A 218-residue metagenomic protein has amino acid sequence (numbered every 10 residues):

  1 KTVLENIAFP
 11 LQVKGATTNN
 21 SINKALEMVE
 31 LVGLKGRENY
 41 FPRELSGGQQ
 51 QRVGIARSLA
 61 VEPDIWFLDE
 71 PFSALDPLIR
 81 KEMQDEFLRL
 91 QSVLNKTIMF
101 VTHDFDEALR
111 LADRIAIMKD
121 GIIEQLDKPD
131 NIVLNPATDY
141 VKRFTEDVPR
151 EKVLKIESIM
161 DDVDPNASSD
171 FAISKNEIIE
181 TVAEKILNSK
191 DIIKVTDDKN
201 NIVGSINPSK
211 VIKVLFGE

Functional and structural regions predicted by a protein language model:
Q12, N19-R37: Conserved ABC ATPase "signature" region
F41-L45, Q49: Conserved ABC ATPase signature
A60-D64: A short, proline-enriched helix->beta-strand linker immediately N-terminal to the Walker B motif in ABC-type P-loop
W66-D69: Catalytic Walker B motif of ABC-type/P-loop ATPase nucleotide-binding domains
D120-G121: Conserved ABC ATPase "signature" C-loop
L126-D127, N135, S205: ABC ATPase "signature
S168-K199, I206-E218: The conserved cystathionine-beta-synthase
